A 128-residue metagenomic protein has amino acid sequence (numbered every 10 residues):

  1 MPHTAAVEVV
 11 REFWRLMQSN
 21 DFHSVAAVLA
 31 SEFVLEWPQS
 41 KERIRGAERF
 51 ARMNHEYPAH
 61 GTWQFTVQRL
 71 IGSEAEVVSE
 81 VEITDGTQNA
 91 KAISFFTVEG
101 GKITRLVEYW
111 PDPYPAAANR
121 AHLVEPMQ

Functional and structural regions predicted by a protein language model:
M1, A5, A51-Q128: A beta-strand edge to alpha-helix "cap/lid" segment located at domain peripheries
M1-A27, S31, A117, A121-Q128: Short, low-complexity N-terminal intrinsically disordered segments enriched in polar/charged residues
F13-L16, E36, E80, T84: Alpha-helix C-capping/helix-to-loop hinge sites
L16, S40-K41, Q68: Short N-terminal micro-motifs specific to bacterial/archaeal maturation and metal-cluster initiation sites
V25-A26, E36-W37, F65-T66: Short, hydrophobic secondary-structure boundary micro-motifs
V34-I44, E56-P58: A short gly/proline-enriched turn/hairpin at secondary-structure junctions
